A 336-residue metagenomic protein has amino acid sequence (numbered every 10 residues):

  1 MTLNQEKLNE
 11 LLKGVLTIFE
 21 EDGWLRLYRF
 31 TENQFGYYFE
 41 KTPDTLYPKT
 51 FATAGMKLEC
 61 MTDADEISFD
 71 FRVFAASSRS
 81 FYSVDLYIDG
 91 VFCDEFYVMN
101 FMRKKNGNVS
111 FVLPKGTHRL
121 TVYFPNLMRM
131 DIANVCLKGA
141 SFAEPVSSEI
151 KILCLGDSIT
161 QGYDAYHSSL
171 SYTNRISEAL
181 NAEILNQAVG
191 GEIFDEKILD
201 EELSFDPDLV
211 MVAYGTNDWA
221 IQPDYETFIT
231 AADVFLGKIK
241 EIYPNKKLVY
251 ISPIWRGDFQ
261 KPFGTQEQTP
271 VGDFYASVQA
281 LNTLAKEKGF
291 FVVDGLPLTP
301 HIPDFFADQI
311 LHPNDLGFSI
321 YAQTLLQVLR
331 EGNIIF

Functional and structural regions predicted by a protein language model:
M1-I152, R330-I335: N-terminal secretory targeting modules
V91-F92, V122-D206: Serine-esterase "nucleophile elbow" of acetyl-processing enzymes
I176, I193-D233, K238, P253-F259: Oxyanion-hole/transition-state-stabilizing segment in secreted/luminal serine hydrolases and related acyltransferases
P223-A231, T265-D273, Q309, P313: Alpha-helix N-cap and loop-to-helix initiation/capping positions
T230, V234-E241, A276, A280 (+1 more regions): Alpha-helical scaffolding segments of alpha/beta enzyme cores, especially the outer helices of TIM-barrel or partial
Y243-K247: A short helix->loop->beta-strand "cap" motif at the edges of active sites that frequently abuts
R256-D294, I320: Substrate-gating cap/lid alpha-helix
D308-F336: Histidine-centered active-site loop/cap adjacent to the catalytic His in serine esterases/O-acetyl transfer systems
